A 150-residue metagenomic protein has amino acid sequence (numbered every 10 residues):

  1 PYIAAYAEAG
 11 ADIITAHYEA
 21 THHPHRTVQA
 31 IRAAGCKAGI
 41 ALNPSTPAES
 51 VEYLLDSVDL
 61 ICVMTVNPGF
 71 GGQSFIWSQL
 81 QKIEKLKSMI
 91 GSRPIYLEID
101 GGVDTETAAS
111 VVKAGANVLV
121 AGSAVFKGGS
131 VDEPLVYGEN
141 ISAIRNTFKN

Functional and structural regions predicted by a protein language model:
P1-A5, A9-Y96: Conserved anion-binding
Y6, I61, L86, D100 (+3 more regions): Conserved, mostly hydrophobic/aromatic
I14-H22, C62-S74, A114-I141: Glycine-rich phosphate-binding active-site loops on the catalytic face of alpha/beta enzymes
H22, R26, D104, K149-N150: Expand to "…catalyze enediolate/carbanion chemistry for C-C bond making/breaking, isomerization, decarboxylation
L80-I83, A108, I141: Short amphipathic alpha-helical surface patches that serve as generic macromolecular interface elements
I90, G129, F148: Active-site catalytic pocket residues across diverse enzymes, especially alpha/beta-hydrolases
G102-A114: Acidic, divalent-metal-coordinating active-site segment for phosphoryl/phosphodiester hydrolysis, typified by short
I141-K149: C-terminal alpha-helix/helix-terminus motif
